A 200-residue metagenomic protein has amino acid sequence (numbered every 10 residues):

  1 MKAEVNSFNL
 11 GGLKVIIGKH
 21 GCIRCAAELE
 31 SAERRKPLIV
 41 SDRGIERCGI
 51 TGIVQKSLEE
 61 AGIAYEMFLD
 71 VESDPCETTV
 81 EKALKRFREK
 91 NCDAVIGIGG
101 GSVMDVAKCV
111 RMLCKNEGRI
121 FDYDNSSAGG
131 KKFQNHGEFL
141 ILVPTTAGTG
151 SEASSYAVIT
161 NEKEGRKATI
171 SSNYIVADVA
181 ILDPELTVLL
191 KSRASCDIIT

Functional and structural regions predicted by a protein language model:
M1-F68: An N-terminal, well-structured beta->alpha segment
K14-G18, E46, E72-P75, K191 (+2 more regions): Catalytic cores of large soluble enzymes that bind and process phosphate-bearing ligands
R34-K36, C92, E138, A177: Local beta-strand N-terminus motif with an aromatic residue
L38-I39, A94-I96, I141: Conserved beta-strand elements of the Class I
E46-R119: N-terminal small/polar loop signature for handling phosphorylated ligands or for N-terminal nucleophile
E117-T200: A glycine/threonine-rich phosphate-anchoring loop and its flanking beta-alpha core in nucleotide/phosphate-binding
